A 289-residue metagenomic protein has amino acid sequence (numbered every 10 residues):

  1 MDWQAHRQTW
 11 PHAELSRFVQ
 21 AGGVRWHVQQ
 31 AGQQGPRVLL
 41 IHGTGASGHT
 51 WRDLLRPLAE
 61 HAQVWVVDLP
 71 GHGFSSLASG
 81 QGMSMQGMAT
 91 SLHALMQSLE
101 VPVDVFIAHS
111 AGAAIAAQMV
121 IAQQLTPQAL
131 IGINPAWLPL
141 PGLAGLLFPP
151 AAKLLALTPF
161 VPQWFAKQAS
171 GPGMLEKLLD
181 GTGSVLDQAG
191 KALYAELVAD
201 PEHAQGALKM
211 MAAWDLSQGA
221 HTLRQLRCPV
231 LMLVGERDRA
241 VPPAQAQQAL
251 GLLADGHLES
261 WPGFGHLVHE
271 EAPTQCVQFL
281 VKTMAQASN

Functional and structural regions predicted by a protein language model:
M1-R37, A59-A62, V101-P102, W137 (+1 more regions): Alpha/beta-hydrolase fold catalytic core
V19-A21, H27-Q29, W65-A111, Q278: Active-site loop/oxyanion-hole signature of alpha/beta-hydrolase fold enzymes
V24, Q29-F74: Conserved HGGG/HGGXW glycine-rich cap/lid loop of the alpha/beta-hydrolase fold
W26, G142-L146, Q163-R224: Conserved alpha/beta-hydrolase catalytic His-Asp/Glu region
I121, P127-V161: Flexible "cap/lid" loop of the alpha/beta hydrolase fold
L226, M232-V234: Short beta-strand/loop motif that positions the catalytic acidic residue of the alpha/beta-hydrolase fold
R237-V241: Acidic catalytic loop of the alpha/beta-hydrolase fold
F264-V277: Catalytic histidine-centered segment of alpha/beta-hydrolase-like enzymes
